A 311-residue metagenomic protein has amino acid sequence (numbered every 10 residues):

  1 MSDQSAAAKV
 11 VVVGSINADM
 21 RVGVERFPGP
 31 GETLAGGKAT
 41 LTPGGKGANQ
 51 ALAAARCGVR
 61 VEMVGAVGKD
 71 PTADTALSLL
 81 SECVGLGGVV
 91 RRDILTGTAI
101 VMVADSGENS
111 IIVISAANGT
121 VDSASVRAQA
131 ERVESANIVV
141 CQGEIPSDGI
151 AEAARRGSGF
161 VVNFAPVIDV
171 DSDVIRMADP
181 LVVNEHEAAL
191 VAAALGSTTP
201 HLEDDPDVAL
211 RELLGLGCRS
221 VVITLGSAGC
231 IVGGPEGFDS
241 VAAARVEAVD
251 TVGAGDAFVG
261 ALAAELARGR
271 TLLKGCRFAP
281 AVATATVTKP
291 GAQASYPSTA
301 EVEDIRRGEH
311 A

Functional and structural regions predicted by a protein language model:
M1-V10, D169, A193-L195, T199-A311: Conserved phosphate-binding/catalytic region of the ribokinase-like
M1-V64, P71-T75, A248-V249: Glycine-rich phosphate/adenosyl-contacting loop at the front of the ribokinase-like
L52, T98-M102, S110-I111, I223 (+1 more regions): Short beta-strand scaffold segments in enzyme catalytic cores
A66, G88-R91, V101-I138, G143: Conserved phosphate-binding/catalytic loop of the ribokinase/pfkB sugar-kinase fold
L79-D93: A glycine-rich helix N-cap at a beta->alpha junction
E82-C83, G119-A124, F160-V167, V241-A242: Short gly/ser/thr-rich secondary-structure transition/capping motifs
A130-E134, I175-R176, G215: A short, aliphatic-rich alpha-helical micro-motif
N137-V208, A228-C230: Conserved beta-alpha-beta core of the PfkB/ribokinase-like small-molecule kinase fold
